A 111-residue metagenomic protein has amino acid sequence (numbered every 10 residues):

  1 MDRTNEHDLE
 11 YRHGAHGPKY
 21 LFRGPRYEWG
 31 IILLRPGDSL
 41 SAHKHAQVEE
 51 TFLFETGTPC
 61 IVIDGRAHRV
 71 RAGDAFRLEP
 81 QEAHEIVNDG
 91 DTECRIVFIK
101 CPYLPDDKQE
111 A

Functional and structural regions predicted by a protein language model:
M1-E28, S41-A42, K108-A111: A short, N-terminal "cap"/entry segment at the start of jelly-roll beta-barrel domains of the cupin/DSBH fold
P25-Y27, Q47, D91-T92: Short strand-connecting beta-turns/loops that link adjacent beta-strands
P25-Y27, T58, R66: Well-ordered beta-strand scaffold positions
L33-R35, K44-I61, I99: Short, conserved beta-strand element in jelly-roll/cupin
S39-S41, C60, F76, P80-I86: Histidine-centered metal-chelating micro-motifs
G65-P80: Short acidic-glycine-tyrosine-enriched beta hairpin
P80-P105: Ligand-binding loop in jelly-roll beta-barrel domains
